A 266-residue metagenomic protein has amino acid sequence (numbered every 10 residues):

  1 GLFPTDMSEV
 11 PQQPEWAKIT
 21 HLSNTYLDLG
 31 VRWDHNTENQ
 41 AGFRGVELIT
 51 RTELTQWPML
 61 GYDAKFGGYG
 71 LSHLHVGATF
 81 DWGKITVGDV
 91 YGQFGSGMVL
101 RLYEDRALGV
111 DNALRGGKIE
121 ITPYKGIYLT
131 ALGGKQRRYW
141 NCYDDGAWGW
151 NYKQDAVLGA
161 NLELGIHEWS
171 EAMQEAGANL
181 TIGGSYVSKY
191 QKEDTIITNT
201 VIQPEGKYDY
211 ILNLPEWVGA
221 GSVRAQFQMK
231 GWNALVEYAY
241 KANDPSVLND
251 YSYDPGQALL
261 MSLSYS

Functional and structural regions predicted by a protein language model:
L2-Y26, D34-N36, A41-G68, W82 (+1 more regions): Signature for the C-terminal beta-barrel architecture of outer-membrane proteins
L29: A carbohydrate-recognition surface predominantly in extracellular/luminal proteins
Y69-G70, L100: Short acidic (Asp/Glu) patches
H73: Phosphate/ribose-recognition catalytic cores of enzymes acting on nucleotide-derived substrates
Y91-L102: Surface-exposed extracellular loop regions of Gram-negative outer-membrane beta-barrel proteins, predominantly
